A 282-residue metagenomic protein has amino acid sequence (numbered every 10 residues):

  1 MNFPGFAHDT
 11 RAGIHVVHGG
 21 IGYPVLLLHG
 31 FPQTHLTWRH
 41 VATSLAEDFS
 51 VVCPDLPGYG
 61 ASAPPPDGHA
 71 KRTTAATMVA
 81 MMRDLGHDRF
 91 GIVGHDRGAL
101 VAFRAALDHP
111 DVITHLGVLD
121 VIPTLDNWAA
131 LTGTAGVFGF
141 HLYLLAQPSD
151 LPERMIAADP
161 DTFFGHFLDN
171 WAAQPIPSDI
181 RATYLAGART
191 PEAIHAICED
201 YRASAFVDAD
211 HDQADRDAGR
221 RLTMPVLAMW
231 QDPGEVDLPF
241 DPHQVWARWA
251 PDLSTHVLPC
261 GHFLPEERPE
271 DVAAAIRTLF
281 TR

Functional and structural regions predicted by a protein language model:
N2-T10, I14-V17, P24, V52 (+4 more regions): Flexible "cap/lid" subdomain of the alpha/beta-hydrolase fold that forms the substrate-access gate
V17-A61: Conserved HGGG/HGGXW glycine-rich cap/lid loop of the alpha/beta-hydrolase fold
T34-H35, L100, G261: A short, glycine- and basic residue-enriched loop/turn that sits immediately adjacent to a domain's principal
L36-R39, H195, A274: Alpha-helical elements of the RecA-like P-loop NTPase motor core of helicases
W38-R39, P239-F240, P269-E270: Conserved strand-to-helix beginnings and helix N-cap segments that scaffold or border functional pockets
G261-P269, A273: Catalytic histidine-centered segment of alpha/beta-hydrolase-like enzymes
